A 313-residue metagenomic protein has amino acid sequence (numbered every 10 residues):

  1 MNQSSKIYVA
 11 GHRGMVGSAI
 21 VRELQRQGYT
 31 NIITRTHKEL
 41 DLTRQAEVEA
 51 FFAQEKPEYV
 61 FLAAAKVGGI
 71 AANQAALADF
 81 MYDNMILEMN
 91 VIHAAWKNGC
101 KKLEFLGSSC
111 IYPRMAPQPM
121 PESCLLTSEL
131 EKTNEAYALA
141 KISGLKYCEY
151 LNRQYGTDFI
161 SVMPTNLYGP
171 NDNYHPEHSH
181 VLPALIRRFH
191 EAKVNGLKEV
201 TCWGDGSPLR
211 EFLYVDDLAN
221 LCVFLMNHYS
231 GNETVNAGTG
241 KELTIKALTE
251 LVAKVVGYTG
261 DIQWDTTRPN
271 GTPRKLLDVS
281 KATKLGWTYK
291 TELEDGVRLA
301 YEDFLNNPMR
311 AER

Functional and structural regions predicted by a protein language model:
A10, R35, V60-K66, L103-S109 (+1 more regions): SDR active-site strand-loop-helix element
A10-M15, A19-Q27, E191-R313: C-terminal substrate-binding subdomain of Rossmann-fold SDR/epimerase-dehydratase oxidoreductases
Q25-A50: Adenosine-cofactor binding site in Rossmann-like domains, unifying the SAM/SAH pocket of S-adenosylmethionine-dependent
Q45-M85, A94-K97: NAD(P)H-binding glycine-rich loop region in Rossmannoid oxidoreductase-like domains and their noncatalytic homologs
M81, M85, T133-L145, H175-P183 (+2 more regions): Short-chain dehydrogenase/reductase
M89-N134: Conserved Rossmann-fold NAD(P)-dependent oxidoreductase catalytic core, especially the SDR/UDP-sugar
I111-P113, A136, I160-A184, P208-L209: Flexible, glycine-rich beta-alpha linker
K132-T165, A184-V194: Active-site Tyr-X1-5-Lys
